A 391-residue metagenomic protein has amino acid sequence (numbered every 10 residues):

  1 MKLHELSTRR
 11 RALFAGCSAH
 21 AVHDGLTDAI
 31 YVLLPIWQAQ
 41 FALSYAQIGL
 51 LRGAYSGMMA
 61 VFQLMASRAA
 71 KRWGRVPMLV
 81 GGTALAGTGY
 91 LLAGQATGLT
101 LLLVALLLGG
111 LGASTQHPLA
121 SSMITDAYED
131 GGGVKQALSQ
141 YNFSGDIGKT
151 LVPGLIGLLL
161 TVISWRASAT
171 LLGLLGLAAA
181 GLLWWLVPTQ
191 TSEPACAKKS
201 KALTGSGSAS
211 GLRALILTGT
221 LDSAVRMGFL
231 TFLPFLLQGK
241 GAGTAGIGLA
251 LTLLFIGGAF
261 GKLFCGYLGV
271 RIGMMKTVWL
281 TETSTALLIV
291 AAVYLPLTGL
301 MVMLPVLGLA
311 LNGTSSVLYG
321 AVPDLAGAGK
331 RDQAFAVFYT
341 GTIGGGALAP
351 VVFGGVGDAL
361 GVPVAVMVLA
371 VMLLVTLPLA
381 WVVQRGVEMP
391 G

Functional and structural regions predicted by a protein language model:
D28, S56-L64, T150, F255-L263 (+1 more regions): Residue-level signature of mid-helix packing/kink "hotspots" within the transmembrane helices of 12-pass Major
I30-Y31, S210-K262: Extracytoplasmic gate region of multi-pass secondary transporters
W37-Q38, A69-A70, L158-I163, L237-Q238 (+2 more regions): Interfacial helix-cap and linker-helix signal at transmembrane-aqueous boundaries of multi-pass secondary transporters
F62-G74, G261-G273, G357-D358: Helix-to-loop junctions at the C-terminal end of transmembrane segments in multipass secondary transporters
P77-L91, K276-V290: Structural signature of the two symmetry-related core transmembrane helices
A105-S144: Cytoplasmic helix-loop-helix junction between adjacent transmembrane helices in 12-TM secondary transporters
G173-A195, L379-Q384: C-terminal membrane-cytosol helix-exit motif in multi-pass small-molecule transporters
G329-L360: A late C-terminal transmembrane helix in Major Facilitator Superfamily
